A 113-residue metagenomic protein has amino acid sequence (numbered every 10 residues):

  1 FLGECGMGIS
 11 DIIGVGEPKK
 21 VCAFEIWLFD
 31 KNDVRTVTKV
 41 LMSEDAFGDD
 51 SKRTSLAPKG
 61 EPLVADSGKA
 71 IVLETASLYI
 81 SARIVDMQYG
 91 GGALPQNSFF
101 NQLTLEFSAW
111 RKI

Functional and structural regions predicted by a protein language model:
F1-I113: Surface-exposed, beta-sheet-biased, low-hydrophobicity segments with strongly acidic/polar composition
